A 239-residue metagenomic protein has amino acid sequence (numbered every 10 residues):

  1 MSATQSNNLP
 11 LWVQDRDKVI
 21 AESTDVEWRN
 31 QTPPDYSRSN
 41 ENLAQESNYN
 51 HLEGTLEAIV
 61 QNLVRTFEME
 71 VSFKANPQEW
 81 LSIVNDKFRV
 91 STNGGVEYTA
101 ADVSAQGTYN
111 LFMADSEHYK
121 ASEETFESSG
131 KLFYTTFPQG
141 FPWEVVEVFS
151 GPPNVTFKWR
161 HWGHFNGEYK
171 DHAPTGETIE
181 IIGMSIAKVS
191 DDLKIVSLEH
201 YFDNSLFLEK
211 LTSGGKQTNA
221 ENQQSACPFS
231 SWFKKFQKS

Functional and structural regions predicted by a protein language model:
M1-S239: C-terminal and inter-domain tail/linker signature
